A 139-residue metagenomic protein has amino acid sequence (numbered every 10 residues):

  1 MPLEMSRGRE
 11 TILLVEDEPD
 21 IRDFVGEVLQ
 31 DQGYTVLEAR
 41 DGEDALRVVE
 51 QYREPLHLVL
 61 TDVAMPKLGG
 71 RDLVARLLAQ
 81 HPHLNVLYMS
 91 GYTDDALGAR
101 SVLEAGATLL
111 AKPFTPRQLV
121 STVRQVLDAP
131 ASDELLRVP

Functional and structural regions predicted by a protein language model:
M1-T11, R100: Disordered, acidic interdomain junction associated with two-component signaling
L13, G26, E38-L58: Acidic, metal-coordinating helix/loop segments flanking the phosphotransfer/catalytic sites of two-component signaling
E16: Conserved acidic carboxylate
D23-D31: Charged docking surfaces used in two-component/phosphorelay signaling
D41-D44, L68-L73: Acidic catalytic/metal-coordinating carboxylates
D62: Active-site residues of response regulator receiver
M65: Receiver (REC) domain active-site loop signature in two-component systems and cognate sites in sensor histidine kinases
D72, R76-A79, H83-A111, R117-R124: Alpha4 helix (beta4-alpha4-beta5 surface) of REC/receiver domains from two-component response regulators
